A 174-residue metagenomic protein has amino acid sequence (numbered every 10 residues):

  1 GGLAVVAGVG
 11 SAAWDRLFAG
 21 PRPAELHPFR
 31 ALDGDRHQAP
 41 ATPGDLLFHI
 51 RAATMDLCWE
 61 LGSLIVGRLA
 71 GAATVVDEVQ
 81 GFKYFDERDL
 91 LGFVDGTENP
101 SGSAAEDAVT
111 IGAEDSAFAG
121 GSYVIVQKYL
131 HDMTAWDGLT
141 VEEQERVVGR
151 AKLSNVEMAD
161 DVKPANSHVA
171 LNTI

Functional and structural regions predicted by a protein language model:
G1-I174: Long, histidine/aromatic-enriched segments associated with O2/redox biology
